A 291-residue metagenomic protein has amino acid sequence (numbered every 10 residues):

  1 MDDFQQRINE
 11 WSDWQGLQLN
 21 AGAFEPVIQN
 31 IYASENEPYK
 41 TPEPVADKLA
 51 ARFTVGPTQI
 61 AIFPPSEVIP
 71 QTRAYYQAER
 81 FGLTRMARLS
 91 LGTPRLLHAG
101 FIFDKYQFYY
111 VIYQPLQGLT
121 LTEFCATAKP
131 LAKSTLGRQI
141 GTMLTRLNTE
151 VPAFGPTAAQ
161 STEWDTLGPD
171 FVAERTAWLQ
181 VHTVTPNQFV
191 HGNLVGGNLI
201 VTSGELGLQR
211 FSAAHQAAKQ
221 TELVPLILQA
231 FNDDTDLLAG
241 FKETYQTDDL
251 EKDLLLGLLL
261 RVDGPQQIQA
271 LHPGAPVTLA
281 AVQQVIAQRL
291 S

Functional and structural regions predicted by a protein language model:
M1-I28: Phosphate/pyrophosphate-binding loops and the adjoining catalytic core of nucleotide-dependent enzymes
Q18-E35, F101, A132-R138, L144-G196 (+3 more regions): An alpha-helical support segment within catalytic cores of ATP-dependent transferases
Q18-P26, N30-I31, Q59-Q107, V111 (+1 more regions): A conserved alpha-helical element in kinase catalytic cores
Y32-V55: ATP-binding glycine-rich phosphate-binding loop
V111-G118: Short pocket-lining segment of the protein kinase catalytic domain that shapes the ATP-binding cleft
G118-F124: Structural motif in protein kinase domains
N187-V190, V201-D253: Active-site Asp-x-Gly
G264-S291: ATP/Mg2+ or Mg2+-diphosphate-binding catalytic cores that bind nucleotide phosphates or diphosphates via glycine-rich
